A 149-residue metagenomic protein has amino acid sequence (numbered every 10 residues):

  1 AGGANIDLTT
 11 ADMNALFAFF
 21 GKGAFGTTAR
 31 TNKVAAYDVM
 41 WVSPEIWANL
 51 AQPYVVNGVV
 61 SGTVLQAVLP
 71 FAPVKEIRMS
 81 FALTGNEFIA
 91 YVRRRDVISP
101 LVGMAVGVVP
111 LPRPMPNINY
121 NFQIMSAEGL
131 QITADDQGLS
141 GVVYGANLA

Functional and structural regions predicted by a protein language model:
A1-S61: Extended, solvent-exposed, turn-rich assembly/linker loops in the middle of proteins
G2-G3, D7, N49-A149: Sequence/fold signature of self-assembling virion shell proteins
